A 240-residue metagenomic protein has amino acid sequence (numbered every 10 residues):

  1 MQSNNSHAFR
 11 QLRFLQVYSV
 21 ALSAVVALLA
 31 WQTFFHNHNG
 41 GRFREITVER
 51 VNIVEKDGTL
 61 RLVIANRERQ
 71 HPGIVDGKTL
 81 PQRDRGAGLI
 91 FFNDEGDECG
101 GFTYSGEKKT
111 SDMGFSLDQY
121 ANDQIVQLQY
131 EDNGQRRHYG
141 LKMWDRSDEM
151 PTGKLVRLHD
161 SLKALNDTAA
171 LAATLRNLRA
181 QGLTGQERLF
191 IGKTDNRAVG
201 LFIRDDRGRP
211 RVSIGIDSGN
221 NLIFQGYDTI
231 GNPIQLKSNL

Functional and structural regions predicted by a protein language model:
M1-N37: Single-pass membrane-anchoring alpha-helices
A30-Q82, G86-L240: Parallel beta-helix/beta-solenoid repeats that form elongated, surface-exposed shafts/blades used for receptor binding
